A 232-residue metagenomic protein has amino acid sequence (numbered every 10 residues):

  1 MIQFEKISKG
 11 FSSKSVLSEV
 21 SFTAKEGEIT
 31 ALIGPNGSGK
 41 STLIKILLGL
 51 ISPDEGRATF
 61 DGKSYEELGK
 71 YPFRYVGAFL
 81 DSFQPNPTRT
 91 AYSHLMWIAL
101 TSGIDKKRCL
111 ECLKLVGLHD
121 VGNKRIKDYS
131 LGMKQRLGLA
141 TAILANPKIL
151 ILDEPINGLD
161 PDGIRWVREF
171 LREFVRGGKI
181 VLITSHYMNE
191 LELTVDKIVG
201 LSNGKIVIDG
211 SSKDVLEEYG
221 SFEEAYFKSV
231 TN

Functional and structural regions predicted by a protein language model:
I33-P35: The feature captures the beta-strand-to-loop junction immediately N-terminal to the Walker
L48: Helix-to-loop junction immediately C-terminal to a conserved catalytic motif
G56-E67, Y71-P72: Conserved ABC transporter NBD signature motif
M96, L100, K106-G122: Conserved ABC ATPase "signature" region
L150-E154: Catalytic Walker B motif of ABC-type/P-loop ATPase nucleotide-binding domains
L191-L193: A short, surface-exposed alpha-helical micro-motif characterized by mixed small hydrophobic and charged/polar residues
